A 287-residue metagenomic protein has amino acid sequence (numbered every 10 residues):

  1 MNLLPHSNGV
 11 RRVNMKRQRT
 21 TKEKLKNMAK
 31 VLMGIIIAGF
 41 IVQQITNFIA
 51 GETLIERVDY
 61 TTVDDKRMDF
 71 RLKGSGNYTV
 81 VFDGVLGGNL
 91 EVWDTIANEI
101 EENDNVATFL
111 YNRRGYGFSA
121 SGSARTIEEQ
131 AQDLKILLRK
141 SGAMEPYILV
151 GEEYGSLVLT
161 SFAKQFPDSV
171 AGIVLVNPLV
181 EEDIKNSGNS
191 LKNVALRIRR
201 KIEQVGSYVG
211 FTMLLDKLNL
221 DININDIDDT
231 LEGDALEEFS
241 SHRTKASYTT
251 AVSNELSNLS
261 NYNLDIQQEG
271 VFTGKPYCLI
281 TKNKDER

Functional and structural regions predicted by a protein language model:
N2-Y78, E102-V106: Alpha/beta-hydrolase fold catalytic core
D69-F118: Conserved HGGG/HGGXW glycine-rich cap/lid loop of the alpha/beta-hydrolase fold
F82-V85, E153, K282: Glycine-rich His-Gly loop
L110-V150, F166: Active-site loop/oxyanion-hole signature of alpha/beta-hydrolase fold enzymes
M144-S190: Conserved hydrolase catalytic core segment
L179, D183-T212: A catalytic-pocket lid/entrance helix-loop region that shapes and gates access to the active site across common
L231-R287: Conserved serine/cysteine hydrolase catalytic core
